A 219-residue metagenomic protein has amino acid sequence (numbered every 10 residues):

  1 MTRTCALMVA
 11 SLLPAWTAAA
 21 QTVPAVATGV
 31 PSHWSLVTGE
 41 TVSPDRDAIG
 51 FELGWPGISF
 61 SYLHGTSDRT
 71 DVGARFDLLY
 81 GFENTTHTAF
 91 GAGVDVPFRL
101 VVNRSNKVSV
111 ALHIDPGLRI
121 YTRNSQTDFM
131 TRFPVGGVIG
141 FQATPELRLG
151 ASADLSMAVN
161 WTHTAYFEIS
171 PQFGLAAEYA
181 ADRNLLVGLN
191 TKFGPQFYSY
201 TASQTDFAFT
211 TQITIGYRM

Functional and structural regions predicted by a protein language model:
M1-T4: Positively charged n-region of N-terminal signal peptides that target proteins for export
A6-A15: Bacterial N-terminal signal peptides
L13, V42, L53, L63 (+3 more regions): Generic structural signal for beta-strand residues in well-ordered domains
A20-T85, R119-Y121, T210, T214-R218: Short glycine/proline- and aromatic-enriched beta-strand/turn motifs that initiate or cap beta-hairpins
D47-I49, G73, P97, S156 (+2 more regions): Intrinsically disordered, low-complexity regions of eukaryotic proteins
G57-S59, G91-D95, F133-P134, S170-Q172: Short, surface-exposed coil-to-beta transition loops
F76-H113: Mid-chain, structured segments of secreted extracytoplasmic proteins
V102, N106-A111, D115-M219: Outer-membrane beta-barrel transmembrane domain signature
